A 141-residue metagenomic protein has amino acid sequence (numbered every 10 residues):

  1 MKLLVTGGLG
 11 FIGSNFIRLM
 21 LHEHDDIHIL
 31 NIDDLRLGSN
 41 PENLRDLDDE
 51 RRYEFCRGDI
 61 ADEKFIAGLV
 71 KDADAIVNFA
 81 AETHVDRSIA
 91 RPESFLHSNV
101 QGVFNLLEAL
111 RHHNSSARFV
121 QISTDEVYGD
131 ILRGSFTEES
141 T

Functional and structural regions predicted by a protein language model:
M1-T141: N-terminal Rossmann-like NAD(P)+-binding domain of SDR-like oxidoreductases, especially those catalyzing
